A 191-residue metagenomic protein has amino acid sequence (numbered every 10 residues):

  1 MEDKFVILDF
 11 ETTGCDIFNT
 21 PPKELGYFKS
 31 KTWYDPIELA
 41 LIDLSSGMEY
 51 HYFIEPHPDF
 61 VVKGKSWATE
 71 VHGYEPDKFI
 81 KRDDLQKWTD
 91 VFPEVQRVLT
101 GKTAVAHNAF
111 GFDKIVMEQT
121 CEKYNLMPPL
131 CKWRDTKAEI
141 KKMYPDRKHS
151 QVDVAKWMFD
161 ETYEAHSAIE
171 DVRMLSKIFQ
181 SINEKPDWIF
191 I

Functional and structural regions predicted by a protein language model:
E2-E118, L130, V152-F159, H166: Conserved non-catalytic scaffold segment of RNase H-like nuclease domains
D3, W157, I169, R173-I191: Acidic two-metal-ion nuclease catalytic site recognized across multiple nuclease folds, prominently DnaQ/RNase D-T
K123-P129: Short helix-capping segments at alpha-helix termini
W133-H149: Short alpha-helix plus adjacent loop in nuclease-associated cores
Y144-M174: Metal-dependent de-N-acetylase/amidase catalytic core
